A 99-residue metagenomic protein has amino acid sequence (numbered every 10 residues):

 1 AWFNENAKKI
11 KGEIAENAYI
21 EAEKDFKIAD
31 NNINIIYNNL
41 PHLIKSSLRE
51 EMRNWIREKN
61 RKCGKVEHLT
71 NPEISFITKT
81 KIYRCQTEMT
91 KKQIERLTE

Functional and structural regions predicted by a protein language model:
A1-E99: N-terminal alpha-helical modules
